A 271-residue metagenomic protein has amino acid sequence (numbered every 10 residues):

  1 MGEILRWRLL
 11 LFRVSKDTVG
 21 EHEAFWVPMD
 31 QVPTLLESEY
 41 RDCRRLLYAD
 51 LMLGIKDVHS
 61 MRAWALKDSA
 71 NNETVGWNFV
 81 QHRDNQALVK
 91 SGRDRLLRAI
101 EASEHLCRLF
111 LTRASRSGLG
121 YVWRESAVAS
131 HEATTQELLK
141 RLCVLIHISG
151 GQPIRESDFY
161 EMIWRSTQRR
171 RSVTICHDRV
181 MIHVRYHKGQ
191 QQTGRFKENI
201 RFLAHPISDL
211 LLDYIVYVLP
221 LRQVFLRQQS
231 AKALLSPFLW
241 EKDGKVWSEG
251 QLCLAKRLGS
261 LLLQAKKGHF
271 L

Functional and structural regions predicted by a protein language model:
M1-E3: Catalytic core of IPPT-family isopentenyl/dimethylallyl transferases that prenylate adenosine-containing substrates
L5-W7: Short, intrinsically disordered low-complexity segments
L11: Glycine-rich beta-alpha-beta "Rossmann" dinucleotide-binding loop(s) and their flanking helix/strand
V14-L271: Extended accessory and catalytic-adjacent subdomains in large enzymes
